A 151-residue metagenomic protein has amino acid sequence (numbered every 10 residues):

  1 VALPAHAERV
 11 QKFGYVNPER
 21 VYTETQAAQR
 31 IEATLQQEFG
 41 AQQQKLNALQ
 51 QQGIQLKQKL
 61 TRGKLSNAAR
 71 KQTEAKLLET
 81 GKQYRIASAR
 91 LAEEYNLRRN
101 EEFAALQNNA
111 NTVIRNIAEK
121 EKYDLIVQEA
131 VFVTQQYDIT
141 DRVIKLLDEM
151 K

Functional and structural regions predicted by a protein language model:
L3-A7: Sec/Tat signal peptide C-region and signal peptidase I cleavage site
E8-E129, E149-M150: Amphipathic alpha-helical segments
Q135-T140: A short, glycine/Asx- and small/polar-enriched loop/turn that sits immediately N-terminal to a beta-strand
